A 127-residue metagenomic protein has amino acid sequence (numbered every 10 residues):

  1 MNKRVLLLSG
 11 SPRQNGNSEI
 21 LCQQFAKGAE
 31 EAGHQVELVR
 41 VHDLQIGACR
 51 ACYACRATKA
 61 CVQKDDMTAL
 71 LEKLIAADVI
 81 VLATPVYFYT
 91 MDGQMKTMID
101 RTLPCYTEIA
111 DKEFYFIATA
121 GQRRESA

Functional and structural regions predicted by a protein language model:
M1-C105: N-terminal beta1-alpha1-beta2 submodule of the flavodoxin-like/Rossmannoid cofactor-binding fold
I109-A127: Short, glycine-/small-residue-rich phosphate/pyrophosphate-handling segment
